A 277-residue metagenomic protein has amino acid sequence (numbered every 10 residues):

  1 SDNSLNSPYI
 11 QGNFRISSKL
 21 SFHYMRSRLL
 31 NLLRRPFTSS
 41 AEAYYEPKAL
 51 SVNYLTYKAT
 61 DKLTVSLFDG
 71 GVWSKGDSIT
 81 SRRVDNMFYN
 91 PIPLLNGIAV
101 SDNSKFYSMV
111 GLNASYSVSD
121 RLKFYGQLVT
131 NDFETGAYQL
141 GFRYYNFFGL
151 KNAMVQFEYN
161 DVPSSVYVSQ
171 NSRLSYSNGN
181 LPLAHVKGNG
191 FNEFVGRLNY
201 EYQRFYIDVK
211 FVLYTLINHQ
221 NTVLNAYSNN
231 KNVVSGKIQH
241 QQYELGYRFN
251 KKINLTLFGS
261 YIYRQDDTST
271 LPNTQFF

Functional and structural regions predicted by a protein language model:
S1-Y57, S66-D102, N178-N180: Surface-exposed coil loops of outer-membrane beta-barrel proteins
K58-A59, L63-F277: Exposed, low-structure sequence patches enriched in small/polar residues
